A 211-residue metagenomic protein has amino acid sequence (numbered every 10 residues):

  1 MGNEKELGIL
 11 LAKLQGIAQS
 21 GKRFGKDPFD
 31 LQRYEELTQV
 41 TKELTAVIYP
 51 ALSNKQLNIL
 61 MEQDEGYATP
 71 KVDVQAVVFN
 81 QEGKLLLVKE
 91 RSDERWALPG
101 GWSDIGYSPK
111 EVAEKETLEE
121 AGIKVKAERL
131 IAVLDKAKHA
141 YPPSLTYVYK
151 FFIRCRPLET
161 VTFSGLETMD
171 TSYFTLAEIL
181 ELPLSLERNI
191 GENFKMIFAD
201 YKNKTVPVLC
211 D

Functional and structural regions predicted by a protein language model:
M1-Y34, V40, R95, L166-D211: Nudix hydrolase/Nudix homology domain
L31, E35-Q75: Acidic, metal-coordinating catalytic segment for phosphate/diphosphate chemistry, firing primarily on the Nudix
A51-Q56, Y107, Y201-N203: Juxtamembrane/interface motifs at transmembrane-helix termini
N58-L98, V125, R129: N-terminal strand-loop-strand
E65, P70, E94, Y147 (+3 more regions): Flexible, active-site-adjacent loop/turn segments at secondary-structure boundaries
S103-A127, D135-I190, C210: Unchanged
